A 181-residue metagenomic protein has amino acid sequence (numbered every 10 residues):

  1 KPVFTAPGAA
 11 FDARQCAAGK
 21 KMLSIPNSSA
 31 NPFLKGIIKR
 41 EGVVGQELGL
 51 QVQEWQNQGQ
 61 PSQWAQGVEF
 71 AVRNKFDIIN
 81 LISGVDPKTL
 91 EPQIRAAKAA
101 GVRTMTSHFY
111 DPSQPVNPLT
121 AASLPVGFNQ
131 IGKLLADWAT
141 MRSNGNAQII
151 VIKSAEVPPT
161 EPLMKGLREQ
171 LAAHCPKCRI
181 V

Functional and structural regions predicted by a protein language model:
K1-V181: A residue-level marker of the well-folded mature domains of exported/periplasmic proteins
